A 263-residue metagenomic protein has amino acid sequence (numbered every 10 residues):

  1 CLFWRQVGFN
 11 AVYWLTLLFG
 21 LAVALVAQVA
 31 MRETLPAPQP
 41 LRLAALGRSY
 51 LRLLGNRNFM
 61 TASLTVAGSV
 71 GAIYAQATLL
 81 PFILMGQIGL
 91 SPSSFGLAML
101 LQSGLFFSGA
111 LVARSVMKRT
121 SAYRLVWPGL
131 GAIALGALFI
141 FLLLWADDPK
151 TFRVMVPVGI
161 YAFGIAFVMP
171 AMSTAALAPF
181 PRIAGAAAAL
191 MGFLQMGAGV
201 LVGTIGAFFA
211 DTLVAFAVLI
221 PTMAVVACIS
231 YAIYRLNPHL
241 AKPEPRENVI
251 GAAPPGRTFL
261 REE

Functional and structural regions predicted by a protein language model:
C1-R32: Helix-loop-helix hairpin linking two adjacent transmembrane segments in secondary transporters
A24-R42, A146, Y234-P243: Helix-loop junctions on the cytosolic side of multi-pass membrane transporters, especially the intracellular loop
R32-S63, A252: Juxtamembrane intracellular "pre-TM" segments in multi-pass secondary transporters
G55-A75, G159-F163: Pair of pore-lining "gating" transmembrane helices in MFS-fold secondary transporters
G109-Y123, A210: Helix-to-loop junctions at the C-terminal end of transmembrane segments in multipass secondary transporters
Y123, A232-E263: Intrinsic disorder in cytosolic terminal tails and internal cytosolic loops of multi-pass membrane transporters
R124-P170: C-terminal transmembrane helical hairpin of 12-TM major facilitator-type secondary transporters
T174-D211, L219-I220: A late C-terminal transmembrane helix in Major Facilitator Superfamily
